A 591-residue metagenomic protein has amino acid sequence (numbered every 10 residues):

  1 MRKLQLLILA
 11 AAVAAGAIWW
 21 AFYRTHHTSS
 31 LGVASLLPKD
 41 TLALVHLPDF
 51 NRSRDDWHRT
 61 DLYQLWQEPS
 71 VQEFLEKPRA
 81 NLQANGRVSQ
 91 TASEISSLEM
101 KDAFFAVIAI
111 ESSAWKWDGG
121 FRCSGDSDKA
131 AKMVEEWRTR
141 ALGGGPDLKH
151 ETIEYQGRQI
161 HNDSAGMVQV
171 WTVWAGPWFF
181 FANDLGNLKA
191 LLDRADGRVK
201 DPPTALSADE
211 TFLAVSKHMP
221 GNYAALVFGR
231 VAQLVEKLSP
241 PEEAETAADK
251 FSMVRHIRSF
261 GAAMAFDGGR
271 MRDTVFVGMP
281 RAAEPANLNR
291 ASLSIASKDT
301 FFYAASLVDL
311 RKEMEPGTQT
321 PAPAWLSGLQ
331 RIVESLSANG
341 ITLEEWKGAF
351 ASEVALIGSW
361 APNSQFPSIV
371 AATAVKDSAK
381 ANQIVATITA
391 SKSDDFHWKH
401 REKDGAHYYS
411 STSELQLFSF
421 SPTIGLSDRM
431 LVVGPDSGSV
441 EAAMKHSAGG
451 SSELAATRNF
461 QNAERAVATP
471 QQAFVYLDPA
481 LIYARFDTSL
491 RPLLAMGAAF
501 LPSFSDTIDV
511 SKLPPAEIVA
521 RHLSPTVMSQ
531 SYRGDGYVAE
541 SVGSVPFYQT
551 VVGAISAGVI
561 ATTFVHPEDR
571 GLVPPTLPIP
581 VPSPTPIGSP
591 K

Functional and structural regions predicted by a protein language model:
R2-N162, D209-G261, F266-Q365, A379-F396 (+4 more regions): Structural boundary/hinge residues at secondary-structure and domain interfaces
Q5-L7, A14, I18-W19, W171-D193 (+5 more regions): Charged, amphipathic alpha-helical scaffolding segments
V33, F105-A109, V168-G176, A355-P362 (+2 more regions): Short, surface-exposed beta-strand/loop micro-motifs that present aromatic residues
V168-L238, L417-S503: A conserved glycine-rich beta-strand in the N-terminal activation segment of trypsin-fold
G229-A244, S437-G438, S447-K591: Long, C-terminal catalytic modules of enzymes
I332-L343, A386-Y408, A499-V519: Beta-propeller and related beta-repeat scaffolds in trafficking/envelope systems
F350-E353, E402-S419: Flexible, glycine/threonine-enriched loop-and-boundary segments that flank and lead into catalytic domains of large
Q365-K376: Loop/turn-rich, solvent-exposed surfaces of beta-rich toroidal or solenoidal domains
